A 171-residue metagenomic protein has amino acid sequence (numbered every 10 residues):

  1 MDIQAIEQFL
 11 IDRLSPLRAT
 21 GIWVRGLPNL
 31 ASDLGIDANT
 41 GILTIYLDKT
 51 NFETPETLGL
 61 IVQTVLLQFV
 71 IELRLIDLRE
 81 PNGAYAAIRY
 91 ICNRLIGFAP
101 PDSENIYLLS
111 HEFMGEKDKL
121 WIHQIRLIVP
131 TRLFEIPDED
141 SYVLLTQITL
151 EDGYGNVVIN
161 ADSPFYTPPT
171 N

Functional and structural regions predicted by a protein language model:
M1-L58, P81-N82, A86, T146-N171: Small/polar-rich, solvent-exposed N-terminal microdomains that initiate assembly or binding
R13-L17, Q68, R94-G97, L120: A general secondary-structure boundary signal
D37, P55-T64, E116-K119: Short, solvent-exposed beta-strand/turn "edge" segments of beta-rich domains on protein surfaces
N39-T44, A84-S141, L150: Acidic-leaning, charged glycine-interspersed low-complexity segments
K49, L67-L73, R94-G97, F134 (+1 more regions): Glycine-rich loops and low-complexity Gly/Arg-rich segments that provide flexible linkers or classic glycine-based
F52-P55, L75-P81, T131-D138: Short, cysteine-centered beta-strand-loop-beta hairpins and adjacent loop/turn segments enriched in charged/polar
V62-L78, W121-L133: Oligomerization/assembly interface segments of phage tail-like spikes and tubes
